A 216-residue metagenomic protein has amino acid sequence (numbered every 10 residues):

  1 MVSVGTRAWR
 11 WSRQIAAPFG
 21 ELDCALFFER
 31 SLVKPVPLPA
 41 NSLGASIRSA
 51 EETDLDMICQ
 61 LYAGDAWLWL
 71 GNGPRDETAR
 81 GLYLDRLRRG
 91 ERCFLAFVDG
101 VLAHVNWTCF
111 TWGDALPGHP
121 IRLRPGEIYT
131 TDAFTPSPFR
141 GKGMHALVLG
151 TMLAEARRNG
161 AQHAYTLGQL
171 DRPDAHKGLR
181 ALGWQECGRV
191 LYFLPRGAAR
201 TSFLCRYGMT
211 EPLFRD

Functional and structural regions predicted by a protein language model:
M1-L61, L68-G73, T78-L82: Acyl-donor-binding surface of acyltransferase catalytic domains
W9, L170-R189: Conserved active-site alpha-helix within GNAT-family acetyltransferase domains
F28, Q185-R200: Conserved catalytic-core motifs of GNAT/GCN5-like acyltransferases
A66-E127, T131-P138: A conserved beta-strand-loop-helix scaffold within acyl/acetyltransferase catalytic domains
D132-T135, G141-R157, A181: Conserved acetyl-CoA-binding loop-helix of GNAT-fold acetyltransferases
A156-G168: Conserved GNAT acetyl-CoA-binding A-motif
R157, D174, R196-A198: Short secondary-structure boundary/hinge segments and terminal tails
A181-G183, G197-D216: Charge-rich, low-complexity intrinsically disordered segments
